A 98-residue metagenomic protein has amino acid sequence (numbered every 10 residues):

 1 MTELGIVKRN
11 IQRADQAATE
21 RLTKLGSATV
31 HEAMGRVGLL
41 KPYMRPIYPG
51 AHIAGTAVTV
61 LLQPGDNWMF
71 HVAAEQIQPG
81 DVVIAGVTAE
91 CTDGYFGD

Functional and structural regions predicted by a protein language model:
M1-D98: Feature captures the catalytic cores and cofactor-binding loops of soluble hydro-lyases/lyases that act on carboxylate
